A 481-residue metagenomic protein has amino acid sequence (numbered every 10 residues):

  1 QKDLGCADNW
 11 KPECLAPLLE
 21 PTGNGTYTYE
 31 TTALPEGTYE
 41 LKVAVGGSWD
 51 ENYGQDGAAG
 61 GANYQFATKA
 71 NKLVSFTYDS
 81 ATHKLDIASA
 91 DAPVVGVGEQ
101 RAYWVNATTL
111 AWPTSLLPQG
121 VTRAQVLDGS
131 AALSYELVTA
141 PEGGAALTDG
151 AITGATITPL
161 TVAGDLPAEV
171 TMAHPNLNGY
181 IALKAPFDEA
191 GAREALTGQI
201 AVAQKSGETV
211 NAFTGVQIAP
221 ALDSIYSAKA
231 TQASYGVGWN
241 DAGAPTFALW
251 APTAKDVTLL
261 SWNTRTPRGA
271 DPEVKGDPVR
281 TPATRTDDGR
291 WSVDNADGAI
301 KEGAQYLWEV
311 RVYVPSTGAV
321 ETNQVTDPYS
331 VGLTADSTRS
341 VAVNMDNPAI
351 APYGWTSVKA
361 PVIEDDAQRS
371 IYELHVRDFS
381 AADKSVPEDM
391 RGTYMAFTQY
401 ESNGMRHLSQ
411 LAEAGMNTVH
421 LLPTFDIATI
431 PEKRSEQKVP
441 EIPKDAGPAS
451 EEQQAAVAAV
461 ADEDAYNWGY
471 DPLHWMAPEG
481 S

Functional and structural regions predicted by a protein language model:
Q1-T38, V45-A67, V138-K184, A248-G303 (+1 more regions): Aromatic-rich carbohydrate-binding modules that target alpha-glucans
L41-V43, A192-N211, A304-R311: Short, aromatic- and glycine-rich surface loops/edge beta-strands on solvent-exposed regions
N63-A92, D223-S227: Extracellular beta-sheet/turn segments enriched in Thr/Pro/Gly and aliphatic residues
P93-P175: Long, charged/polar, low-complexity intrinsically disordered N-terminal extensions that precede catalytic
P93-T122, E208-A254, G332-A349, G354-S357: Non-catalytic, glycine-rich low-complexity segments
A230-N240, N344-L422, Y466-W468, H474: An acidic-aromatic substrate-binding cleft motif
S385-T398, E432-S481: Aromatic- and acidic-residue-enriched carbohydrate-binding clefts of CAZyme catalytic domains
L422-P431: Short, solvent-exposed turn/loop segments enriched in Gly/Ser/Thr/Pro and often Arg
